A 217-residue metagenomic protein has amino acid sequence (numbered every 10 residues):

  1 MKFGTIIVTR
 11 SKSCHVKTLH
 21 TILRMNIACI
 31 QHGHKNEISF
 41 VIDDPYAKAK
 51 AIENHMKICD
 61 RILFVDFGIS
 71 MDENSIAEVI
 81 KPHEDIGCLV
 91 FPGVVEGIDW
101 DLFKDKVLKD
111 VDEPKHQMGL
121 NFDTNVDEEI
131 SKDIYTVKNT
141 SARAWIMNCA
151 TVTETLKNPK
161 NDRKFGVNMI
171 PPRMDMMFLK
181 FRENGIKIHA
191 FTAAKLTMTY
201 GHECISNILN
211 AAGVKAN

Functional and structural regions predicted by a protein language model:
M1-A47: N-proximal low-complexity "stem/linker" segments adjacent to membrane-targeting elements
R10-S11, N139-N217: C-terminal catalytic/acceptor-binding lobe
L23-I38, K57-I58, D85-C88, L179-H189: Structural alpha-beta junctions
D43-E53, M71-D72: A short, glycine-/small-residue-rich helix N-cap motif at loop->alpha-helix starts within glycosyltransferase
A49-R61, K81-E84: Active-site nucleotide-sugar/metal-binding loop of Leloir-type enzymes
I52-E53, I76-I80, M174-L179: Short amphipathic alpha-helical segments and helix-helix/interface helices
C59-S70: Short beta-strand-to-loop acidic/aromatic patch adjacent to the donor-nucleotide binding site
D72-R163: Conserved catalytic core of nucleotide-sugar-dependent glycosyltransferases
